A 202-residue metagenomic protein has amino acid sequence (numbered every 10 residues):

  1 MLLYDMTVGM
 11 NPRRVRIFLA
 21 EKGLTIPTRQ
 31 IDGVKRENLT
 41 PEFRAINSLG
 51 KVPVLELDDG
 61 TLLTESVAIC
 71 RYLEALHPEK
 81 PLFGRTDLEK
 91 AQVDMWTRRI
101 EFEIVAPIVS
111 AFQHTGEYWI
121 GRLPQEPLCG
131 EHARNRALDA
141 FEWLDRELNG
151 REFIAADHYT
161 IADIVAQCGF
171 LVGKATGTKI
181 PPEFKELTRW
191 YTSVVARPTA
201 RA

Functional and structural regions predicted by a protein language model:
M1-E131: GST-like domain detector, emphasizing the conserved glutathione-binding G-site in the N-terminal thioredoxin-like
L19, T199-A200: Short beta-strand edge/turn micro-motifs at domain boundaries
L24, S48, P78, N149 (+2 more regions): Proline-centered flexible-loop/turn and helix-kink motifs
P53-E56, I154, R201: Short beta-strand(s) of the beta-wing in winged-helix/HTH DNA-binding folds
I100-P198: GST-like fold's C-terminal all-alpha helical module
